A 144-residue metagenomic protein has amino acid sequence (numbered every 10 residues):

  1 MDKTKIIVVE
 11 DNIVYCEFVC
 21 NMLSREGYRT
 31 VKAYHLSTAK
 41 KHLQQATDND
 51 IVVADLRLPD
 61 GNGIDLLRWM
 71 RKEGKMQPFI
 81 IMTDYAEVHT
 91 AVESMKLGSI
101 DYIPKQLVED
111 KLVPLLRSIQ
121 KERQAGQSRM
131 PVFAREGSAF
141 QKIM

Functional and structural regions predicted by a protein language model:
E10: Conserved acidic carboxylate
I13-K32, T38: Two-component/phosphorelay signaling modules centered on CheY-like receiver
K32-I51: Acidic, metal-coordinating helix/loop segments flanking the phosphotransfer/catalytic sites of two-component signaling
H35, N62-D65: Acidic catalytic/metal-coordinating carboxylates
D55, T83: Active-site residues of response regulator receiver
I64-K75: Short amphipathic alpha-helix used as the core "switch/output" element in two-component signaling
Q127-M144: AAA+ ATPase active-site-proximal loops
